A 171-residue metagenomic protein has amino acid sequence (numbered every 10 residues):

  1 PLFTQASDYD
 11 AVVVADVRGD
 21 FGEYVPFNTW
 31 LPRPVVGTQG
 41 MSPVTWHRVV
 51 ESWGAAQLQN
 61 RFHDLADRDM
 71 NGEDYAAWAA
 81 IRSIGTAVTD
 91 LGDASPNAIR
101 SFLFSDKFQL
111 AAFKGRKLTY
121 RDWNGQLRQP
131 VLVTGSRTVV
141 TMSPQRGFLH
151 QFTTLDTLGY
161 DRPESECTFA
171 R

Functional and structural regions predicted by a protein language model:
P1-R171: Extracytosolic ligand-binding ectodomains
